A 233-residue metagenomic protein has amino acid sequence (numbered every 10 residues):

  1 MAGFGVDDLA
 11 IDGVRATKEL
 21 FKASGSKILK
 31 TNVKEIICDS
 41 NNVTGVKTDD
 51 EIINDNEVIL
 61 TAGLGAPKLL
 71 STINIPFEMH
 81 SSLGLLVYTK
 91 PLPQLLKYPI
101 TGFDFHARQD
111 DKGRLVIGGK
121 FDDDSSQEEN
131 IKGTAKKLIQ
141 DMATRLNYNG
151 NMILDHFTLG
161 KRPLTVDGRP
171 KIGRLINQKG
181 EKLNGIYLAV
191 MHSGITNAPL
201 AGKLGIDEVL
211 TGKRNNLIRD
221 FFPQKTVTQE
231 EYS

Functional and structural regions predicted by a protein language model:
A2-F4, V46, V87, F221: Well-ordered beta-strand positions enriched in small/hydrophobic/aromatic, beta-favoring residues
A2-K22, G63-G65, T134-D141, V190-N197 (+1 more regions): Mid-domain beta-loop-alpha active-site segment that forms a flexible, acidic cofactor/metal-binding surface
F4-E57, G65-P67: Helical element adjacent to the flavin cofactor pocket in flavoenzyme catalytic cores
G13, L146-S233: C-terminal catalytic lobe of FAD-dependent flavoproteins
K18, K22, S71, K203 (+2 more regions): Short, well-ordered alpha-helices that flank and scaffold nucleotide-derived cofactor binding pockets
K47-E51, G119-D122, H192: Secondary-structure transition/turn motif
E57, L64-N184: Active-site substrate-recognition segment that forms the wall of the catalytic cavity or substrate channel
